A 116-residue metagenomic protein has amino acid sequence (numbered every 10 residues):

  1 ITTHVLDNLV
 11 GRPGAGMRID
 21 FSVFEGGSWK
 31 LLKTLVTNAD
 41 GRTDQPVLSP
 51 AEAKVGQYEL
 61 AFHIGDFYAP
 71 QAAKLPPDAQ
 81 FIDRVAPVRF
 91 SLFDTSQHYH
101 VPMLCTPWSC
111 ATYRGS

Functional and structural regions predicted by a protein language model:
I1-F93, H100-P102: Beta-strand-dominated extracellular/periplasmic modules and repeats in secreted or surface-exposed proteins
F93-S116: Compositionally biased low-complexity segments at domain edges in trafficked proteins and select soluble regulators
